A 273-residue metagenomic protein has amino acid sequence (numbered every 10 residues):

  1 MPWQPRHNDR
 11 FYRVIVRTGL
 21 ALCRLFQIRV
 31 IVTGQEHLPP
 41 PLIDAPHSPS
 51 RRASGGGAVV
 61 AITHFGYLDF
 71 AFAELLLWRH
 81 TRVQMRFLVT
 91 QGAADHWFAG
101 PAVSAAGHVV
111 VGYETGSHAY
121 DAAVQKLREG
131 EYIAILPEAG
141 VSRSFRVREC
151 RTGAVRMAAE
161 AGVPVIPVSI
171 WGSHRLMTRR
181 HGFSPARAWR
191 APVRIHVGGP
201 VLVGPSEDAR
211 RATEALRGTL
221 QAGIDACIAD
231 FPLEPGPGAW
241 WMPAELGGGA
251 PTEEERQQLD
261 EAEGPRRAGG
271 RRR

Functional and structural regions predicted by a protein language model:
M1-E36, H96-A106: A transmembrane-helix-recognition feature enriched in membrane-embedded lipid enzymes and envelope glyco-/phospholipid
Y12, G19-H64: Helix-to-loop junction immediately C-terminal to a conserved catalytic motif
D44-T115: Catalytic core of membrane glycerolipid acyltransferases/transacylases, capturing the structured, soluble-facing
A102, Q125, R156-E160: Hydrophobic/aromatic ligand-binding patch that stacks against planar heteroaromatic rings of cofactors or nucleotides
D121-E129, A191-Q221, D225: A charged, well-structured terminal subsegment
K126-V155: Catalytic-site beta-strand/loop segments enriched in glycine and acidic/polar residues
F145-R210, P237-A244: A cross-family acyltransferase "interaction/gating" segment
A239-R273: Acidic, Ser/Thr-rich low-complexity intrinsically disordered segments
